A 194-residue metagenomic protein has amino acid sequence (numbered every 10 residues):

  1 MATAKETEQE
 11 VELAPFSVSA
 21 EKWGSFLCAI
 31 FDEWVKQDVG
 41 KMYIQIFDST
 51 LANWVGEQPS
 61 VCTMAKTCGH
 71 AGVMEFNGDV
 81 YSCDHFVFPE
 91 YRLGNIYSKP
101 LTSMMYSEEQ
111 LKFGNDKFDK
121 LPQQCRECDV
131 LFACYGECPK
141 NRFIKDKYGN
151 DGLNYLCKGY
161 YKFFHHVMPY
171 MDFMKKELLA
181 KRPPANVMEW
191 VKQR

Functional and structural regions predicted by a protein language model:
M1-T67, V73, H85-I96: Radical SAM enzyme [4Fe-4S]-AdoMet core and its adjacent flexible, acidic and glycine-rich loops/tails across
V39-I46, Y81, F113-G114, G136-E137: Acidic/polar loop patches that form or flank catalytic/metal-binding clefts of enzymes that bind anionic ligands
P59, V87-V130: Membrane-interface junctions of multi-pass transporters
M74, P89, L131-C134, K140 (+2 more regions): Secreted/processed peptides and extracellular or luminal domains of membrane proteins
S82-H85, P122-K140, K158-G159: Local cysteine-cluster metal-coordination motifs and their immediate loop/turn environment, predominantly Fe-S cluster
F113, G152-R194: Short Fe-S-cluster ligation motifs
E137-I144, Y148-N150, M168-D172: Short cysteine/histidine-rich zinc-coordinating motifs and their immediately flanking basic loops
